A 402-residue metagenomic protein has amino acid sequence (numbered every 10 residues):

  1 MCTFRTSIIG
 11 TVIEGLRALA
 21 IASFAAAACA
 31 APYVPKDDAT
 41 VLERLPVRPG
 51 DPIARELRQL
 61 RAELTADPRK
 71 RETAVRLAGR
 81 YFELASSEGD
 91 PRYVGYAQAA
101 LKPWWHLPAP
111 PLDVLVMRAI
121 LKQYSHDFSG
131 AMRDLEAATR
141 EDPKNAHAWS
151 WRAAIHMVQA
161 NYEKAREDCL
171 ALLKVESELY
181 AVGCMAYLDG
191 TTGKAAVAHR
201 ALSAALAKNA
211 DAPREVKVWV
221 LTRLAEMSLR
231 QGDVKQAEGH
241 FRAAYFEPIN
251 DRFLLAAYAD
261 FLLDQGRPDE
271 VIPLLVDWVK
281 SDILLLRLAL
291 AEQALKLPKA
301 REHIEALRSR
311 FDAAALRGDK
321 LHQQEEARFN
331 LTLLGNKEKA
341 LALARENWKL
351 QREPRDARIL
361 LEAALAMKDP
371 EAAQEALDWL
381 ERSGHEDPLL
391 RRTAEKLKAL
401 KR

Functional and structural regions predicted by a protein language model:
C29-D113: N-terminal leader/linker segments that initiate helical-solenoid repeat arrays
E63, P103-W104, A137-A138, A171-L172 (+7 more regions): Canonical positions in the second alpha-helix
P68, A109, P143, E176-S177 (+5 more regions): Short coil turns that delineate tetratricopeptide repeat
E72, G79, D113, H147 (+7 more regions): Start-of-helix register in tetratricopeptide repeats
R76, M117, W151, C184-M185 (+5 more regions): Canonical tetratricopeptide repeat
Y81, E88, K122, H156 (+7 more regions): Residue at a conserved register position within TPR or TPR-like alpha-solenoid repeats
L84, E88-P91, S125, Q159 (+7 more regions): Structural motif corresponding to the intra-repeat A-B loop/turn of tetratricopeptide repeats
